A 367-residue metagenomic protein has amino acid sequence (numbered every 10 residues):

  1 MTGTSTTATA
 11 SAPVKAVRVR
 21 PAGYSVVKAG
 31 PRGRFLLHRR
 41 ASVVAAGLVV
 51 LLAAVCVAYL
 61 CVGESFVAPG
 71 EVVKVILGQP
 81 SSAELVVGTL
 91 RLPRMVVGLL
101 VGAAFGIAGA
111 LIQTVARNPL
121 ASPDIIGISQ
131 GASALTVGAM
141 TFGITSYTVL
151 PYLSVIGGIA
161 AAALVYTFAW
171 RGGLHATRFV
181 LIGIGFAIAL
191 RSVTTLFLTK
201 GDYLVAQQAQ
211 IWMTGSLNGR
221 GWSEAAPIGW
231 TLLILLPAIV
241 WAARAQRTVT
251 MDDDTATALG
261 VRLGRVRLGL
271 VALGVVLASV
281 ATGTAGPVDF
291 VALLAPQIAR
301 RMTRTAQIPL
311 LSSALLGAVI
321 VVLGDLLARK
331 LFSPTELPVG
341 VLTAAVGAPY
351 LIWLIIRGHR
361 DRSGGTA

Functional and structural regions predicted by a protein language model:
T2-A367: Alpha-helical transmembrane segments in inner-membrane proteins
